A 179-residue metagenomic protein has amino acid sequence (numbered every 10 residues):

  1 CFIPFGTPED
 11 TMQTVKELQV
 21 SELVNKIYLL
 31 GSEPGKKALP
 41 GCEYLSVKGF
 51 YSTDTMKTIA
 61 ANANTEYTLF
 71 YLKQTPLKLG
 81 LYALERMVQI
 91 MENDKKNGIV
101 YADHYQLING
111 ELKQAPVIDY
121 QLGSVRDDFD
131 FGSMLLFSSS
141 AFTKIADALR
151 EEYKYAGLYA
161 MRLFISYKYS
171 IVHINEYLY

Functional and structural regions predicted by a protein language model:
C1-D10, S21, S32: A conserved hydrophobic helix/loop-capping motif in glycosyltransferases and polysaccharide synthases
Q13-N25, N93: Short, acidic, metal-binding catalytic loop of nucleotide-sugar glycosyltransferases
V24-P34, K48: Short beta-strand/loop segment that forms part of the nucleotide-sugar
V47-A63: Glycine-rich, basic loop-to-helix element that forms the pyrophosphate-binding segment of sugar-nucleotide handling
T65-K78: Short beta-strand-to-loop acidic/aromatic patch adjacent to the donor-nucleotide binding site
L81-Q114: Conserved donor NDP-sugar-binding/catalytic core segment of glycosyltransferases
K113-S139: A recurrent flexible, glycine/aromatic-enriched loop bordering the glycosyltransferase active site that acts as
A141, E152-N175: A short, conserved alpha-helix in the catalytic core of glycosyltransferases
